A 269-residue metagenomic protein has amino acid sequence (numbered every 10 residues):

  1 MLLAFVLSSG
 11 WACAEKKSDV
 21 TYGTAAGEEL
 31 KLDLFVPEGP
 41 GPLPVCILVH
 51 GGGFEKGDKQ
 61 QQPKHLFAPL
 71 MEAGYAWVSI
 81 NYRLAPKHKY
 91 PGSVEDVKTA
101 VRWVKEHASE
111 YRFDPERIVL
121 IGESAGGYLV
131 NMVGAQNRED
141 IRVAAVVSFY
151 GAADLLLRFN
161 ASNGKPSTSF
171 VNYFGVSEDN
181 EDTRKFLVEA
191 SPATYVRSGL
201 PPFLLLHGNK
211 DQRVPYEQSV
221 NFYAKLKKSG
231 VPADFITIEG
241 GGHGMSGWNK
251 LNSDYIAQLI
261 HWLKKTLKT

Functional and structural regions predicted by a protein language model:
M1-S9: Bacterial N-terminal signal peptides
C13-T269: Alpha/beta-hydrolase superfamily serine-hydrolase fold, recognizing
